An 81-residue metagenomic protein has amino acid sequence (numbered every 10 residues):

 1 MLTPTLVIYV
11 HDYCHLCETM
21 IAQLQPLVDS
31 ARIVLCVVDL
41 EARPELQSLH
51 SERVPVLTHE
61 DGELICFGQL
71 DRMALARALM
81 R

Functional and structural regions predicted by a protein language model:
M1-P26: Local sequence-structure signature of Cys/Sec-based thiol-disulfide redox active-site neighborhoods
M1-T5, P26, S30-R32, R77-R81: Short, low-complexity, intrinsically disordered N-terminal peptides in bacterial proteins
Y9, V38, F67: Small/polar loops that bind or transfer phosphate-bearing groups
I33-P44: Thiol-based oxidoreductase modules, predominantly thioredoxin-like and allied folds used for disulfide exchange
Q47-L49: Short glycine-biased active-site loop of nucleotidyltransferases that positions the nucleotide triphosphate and helps
S51-T58: Structural micro-motif
E60-R81: Non-catalytic, surface beta->alpha helical segment in thiol-disulfide oxidoreductase systems
